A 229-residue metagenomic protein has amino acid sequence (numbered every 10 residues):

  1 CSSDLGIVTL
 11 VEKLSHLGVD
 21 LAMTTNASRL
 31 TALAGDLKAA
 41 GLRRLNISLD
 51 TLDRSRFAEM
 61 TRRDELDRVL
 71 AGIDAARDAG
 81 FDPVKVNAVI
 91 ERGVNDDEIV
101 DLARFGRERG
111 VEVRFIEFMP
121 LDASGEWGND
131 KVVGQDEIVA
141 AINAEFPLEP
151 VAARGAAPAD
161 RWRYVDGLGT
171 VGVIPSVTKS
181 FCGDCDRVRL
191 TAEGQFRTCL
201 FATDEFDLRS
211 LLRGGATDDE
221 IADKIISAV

Functional and structural regions predicted by a protein language model:
C1: Single conserved hydrophobic/aromatic residue that forms the stacking wall/gate of nucleotide- or nucleobase-binding
D4-R114: Radical SAM/AdoMet-radical enzyme domain recognition
L49, E117, R189-A192: Residues that line or immediately flank small-molecule/substrate-binding pockets and catalytic motifs
V84-N87, E117-G128: Short, flexible active-site loops
N87, R114-F118, A152, V173-I174: Short, conserved beta-strand edge motifs with alternating hydrophobic and charged residues
E112-E117, F196-L200: Short, compositionally biased low-complexity segments
D122-V229: Accessory C-terminal segments flanking Radical SAM cores
